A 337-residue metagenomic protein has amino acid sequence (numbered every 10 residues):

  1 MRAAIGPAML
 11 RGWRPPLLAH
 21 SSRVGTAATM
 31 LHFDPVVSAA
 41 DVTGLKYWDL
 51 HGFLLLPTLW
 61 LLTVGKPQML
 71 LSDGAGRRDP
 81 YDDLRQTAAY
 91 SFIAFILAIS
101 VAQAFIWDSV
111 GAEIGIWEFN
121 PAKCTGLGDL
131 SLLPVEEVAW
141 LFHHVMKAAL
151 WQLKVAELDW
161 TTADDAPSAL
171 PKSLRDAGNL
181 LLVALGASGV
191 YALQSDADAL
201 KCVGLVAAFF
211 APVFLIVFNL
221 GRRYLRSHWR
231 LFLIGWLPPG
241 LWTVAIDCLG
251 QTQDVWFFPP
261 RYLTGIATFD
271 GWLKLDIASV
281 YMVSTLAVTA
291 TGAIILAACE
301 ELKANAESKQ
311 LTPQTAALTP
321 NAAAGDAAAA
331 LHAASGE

Functional and structural regions predicted by a protein language model:
M1-L31: N-terminal mitochondrial targeting presequence
L31-E337: Aromatic-rich, lipid-facing transmembrane alpha helices and their immediate juxtamembrane interface loops in integral
